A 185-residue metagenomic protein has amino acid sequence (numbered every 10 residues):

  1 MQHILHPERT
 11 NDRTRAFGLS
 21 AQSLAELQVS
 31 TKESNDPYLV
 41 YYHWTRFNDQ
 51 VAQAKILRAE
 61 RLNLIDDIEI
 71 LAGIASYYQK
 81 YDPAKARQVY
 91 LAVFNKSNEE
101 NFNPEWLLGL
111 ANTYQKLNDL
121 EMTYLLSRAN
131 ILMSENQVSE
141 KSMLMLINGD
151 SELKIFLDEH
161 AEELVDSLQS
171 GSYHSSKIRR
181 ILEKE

Functional and structural regions predicted by a protein language model:
M1-Y38, S172: N-terminal Sec/ER secretory leader and immediately downstream segment of secreted/extracellular precursors
T10, S20-L24, A86, S139-E140 (+1 more regions): Short amphipathic alpha-helical segments that mediate assembly, nucleic-acid/protein binding, or membrane association
Y38-L117: Alpha-helical adaptor scaffolds
I68-L71, N98-L107, I131-L144, S172-K177: Boundary/linker segments of alpha-helical solenoid repeat arrays
K85-Q88, M122, F156: Alpha-helical positions within canonical tetratricopeptide repeat
G109-E121, E135, S142: Long amphipathic all-alpha helical oligomerization modules
N118-Q137, A161-Q169: TPR/TPR-like (Sel1-like) alpha-helical repeat modules
S142-E185: Terminal, low-structured helical/coil segments at or just beyond the last alpha-helical repeat
